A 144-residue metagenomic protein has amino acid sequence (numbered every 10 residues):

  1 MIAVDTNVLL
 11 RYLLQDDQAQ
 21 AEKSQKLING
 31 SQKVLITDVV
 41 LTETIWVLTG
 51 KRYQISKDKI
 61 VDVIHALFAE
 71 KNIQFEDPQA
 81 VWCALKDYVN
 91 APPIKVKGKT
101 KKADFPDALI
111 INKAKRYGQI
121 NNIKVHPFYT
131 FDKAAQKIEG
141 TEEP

Functional and structural regions predicted by a protein language model:
M1-I36, R52-D62, K124: Short, well-structured N-terminal submotif of metal-dependent ribonuclease cores
D5, I36-T37, A103-D104, D132 (+1 more regions): Histidine- and aromatic-rich ligand-binding microenvironments
V8, V40-L41, A80-V81, I110 (+1 more regions): Alpha-helix capping/helix-boundary segments
R11-Y12, V47, I138-E139: Residues that scaffold the ATP/ADP-binding catalytic core of kinase and kinase-like folds
S31-L35, H65-Q74, K133-E143: Short, mixed-charge aromatic SLiMs
V47, K51-F75: Helix-adjacent hinge/juxtasegments
N72-F131: Active-site neighborhoods of divalent-metal-dependent phosphate/nucleic-acid chemistry enzymes
